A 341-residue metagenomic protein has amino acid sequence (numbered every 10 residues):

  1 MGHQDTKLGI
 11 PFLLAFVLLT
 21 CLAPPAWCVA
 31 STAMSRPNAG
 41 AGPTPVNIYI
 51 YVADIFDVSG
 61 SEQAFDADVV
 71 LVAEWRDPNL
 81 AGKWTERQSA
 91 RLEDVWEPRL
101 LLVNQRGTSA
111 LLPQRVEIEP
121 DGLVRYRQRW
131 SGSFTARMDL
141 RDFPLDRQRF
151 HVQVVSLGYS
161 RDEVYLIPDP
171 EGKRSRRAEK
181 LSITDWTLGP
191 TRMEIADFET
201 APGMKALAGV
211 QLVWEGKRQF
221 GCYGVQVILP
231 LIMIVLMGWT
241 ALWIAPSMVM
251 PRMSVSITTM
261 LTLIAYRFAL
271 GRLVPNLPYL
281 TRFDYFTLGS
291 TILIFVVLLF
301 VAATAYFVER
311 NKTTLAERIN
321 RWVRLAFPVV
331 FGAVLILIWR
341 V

Functional and structural regions predicted by a protein language model:
M1-K7, V17-T20: Short, low-complexity, charge-dense intrinsically disordered segments
T6-I10, K217: Short, Lys/Arg-rich cytosolic juxtamembrane segment immediately N-terminal
G9-L14, V323, F327: Sec-dependent signal peptide hydrophobic core
P11-P25: Bacterial N-terminal signal peptides
V29-E215: Soluble non-transmembrane domains of integral membrane proteins
V29-N79, R272, Y279-V341: Intrinsically disordered, low-complexity peripheral segments of secretory-pathway and membrane proteins
E163-Y165, P190, F268-A269, I336-V341: C-terminal ends of transmembrane alpha-helices and the immediately adjacent extracellular/lumenal or cytosolic loop
Q211-V330: Channel- or pocket-lining gating/hinge segments that regulate access to a cavity or pore
